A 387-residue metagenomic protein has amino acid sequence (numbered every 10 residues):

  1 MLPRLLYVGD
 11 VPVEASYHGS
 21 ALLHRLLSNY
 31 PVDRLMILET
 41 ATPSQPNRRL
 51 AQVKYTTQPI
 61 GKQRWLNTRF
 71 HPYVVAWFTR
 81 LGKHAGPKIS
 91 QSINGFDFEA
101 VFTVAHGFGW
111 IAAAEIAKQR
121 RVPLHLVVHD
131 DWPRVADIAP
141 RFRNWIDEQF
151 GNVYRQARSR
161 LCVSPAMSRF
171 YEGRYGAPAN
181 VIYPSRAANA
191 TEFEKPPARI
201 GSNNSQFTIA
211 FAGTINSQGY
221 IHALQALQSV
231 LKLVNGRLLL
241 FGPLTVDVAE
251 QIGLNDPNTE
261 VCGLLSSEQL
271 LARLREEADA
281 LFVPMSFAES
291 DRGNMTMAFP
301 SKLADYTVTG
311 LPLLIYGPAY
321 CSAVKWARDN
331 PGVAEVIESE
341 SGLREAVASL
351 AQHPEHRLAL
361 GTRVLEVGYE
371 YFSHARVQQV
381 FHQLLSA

Functional and structural regions predicted by a protein language model:
M1-Q58, Q228-L233: N-terminal subdomain of nucleotide-sugar transferases
S16, G82-G86, V101-R120, L126-V128: An aromatic- and histidine-rich active-site surface loop
I111, E115, Q119, R141-R160: Membrane-proximal helix-turn-helix segments that form the acceptor-binding/catalytic region of lipid-linked
P123-H125, P133-N152, A188: Nucleotide-sugar donor phosphate/pyrophosphate-binding loop at the beta->alpha transition of glycosyltransferases
A166, P184-R186: Carbohydrate-associated surface elements
A188-A190, I200-I252, G263-E268: Conserved catalytic-core segment of nucleotide-activated headgroup transferases in glycan assembly
Q218-H222, E268-T307, L313-K325: Nucleotide-sugar-dependent
N235, D247-A280, S290, P331: Nucleotide-activated donor-binding/catalytic signature segment of Leloir-type glycosyltransferases, i.e., the conserved
